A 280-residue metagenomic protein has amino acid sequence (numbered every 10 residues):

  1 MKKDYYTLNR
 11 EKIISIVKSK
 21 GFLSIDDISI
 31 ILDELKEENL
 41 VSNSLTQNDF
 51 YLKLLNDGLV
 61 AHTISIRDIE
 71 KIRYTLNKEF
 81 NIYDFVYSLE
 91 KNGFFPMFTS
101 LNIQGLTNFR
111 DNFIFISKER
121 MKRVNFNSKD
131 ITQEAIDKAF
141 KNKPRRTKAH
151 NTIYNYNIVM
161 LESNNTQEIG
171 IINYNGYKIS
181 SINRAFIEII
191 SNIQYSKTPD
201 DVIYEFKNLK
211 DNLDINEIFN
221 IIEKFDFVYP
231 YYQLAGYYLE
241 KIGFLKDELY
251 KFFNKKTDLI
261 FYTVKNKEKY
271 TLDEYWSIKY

Functional and structural regions predicted by a protein language model:
M1-F22: Positively charged, polyanion-binding regions of nucleic-acid-associated proteins
K2-D4, Q47-L52: Nuclease-adjacent, charged terminal/linker segments that flank catalytic cores
S19-N39: Short acidic, hydrophobic short linear motifs in intrinsically disordered regions
K20, S42, F85-N92, Y174-K178 (+2 more regions): Conserved aromatic-histidine-acidic binding/catalytic patches
I25-D26, S44, N48, L55-T152: Short gly/ser-rich loop at a beta-strand->alpha-helix junction or flexible surface loop bordering the NTP-binding
L106-Y280: Phosphate-handling catalytic interfaces
